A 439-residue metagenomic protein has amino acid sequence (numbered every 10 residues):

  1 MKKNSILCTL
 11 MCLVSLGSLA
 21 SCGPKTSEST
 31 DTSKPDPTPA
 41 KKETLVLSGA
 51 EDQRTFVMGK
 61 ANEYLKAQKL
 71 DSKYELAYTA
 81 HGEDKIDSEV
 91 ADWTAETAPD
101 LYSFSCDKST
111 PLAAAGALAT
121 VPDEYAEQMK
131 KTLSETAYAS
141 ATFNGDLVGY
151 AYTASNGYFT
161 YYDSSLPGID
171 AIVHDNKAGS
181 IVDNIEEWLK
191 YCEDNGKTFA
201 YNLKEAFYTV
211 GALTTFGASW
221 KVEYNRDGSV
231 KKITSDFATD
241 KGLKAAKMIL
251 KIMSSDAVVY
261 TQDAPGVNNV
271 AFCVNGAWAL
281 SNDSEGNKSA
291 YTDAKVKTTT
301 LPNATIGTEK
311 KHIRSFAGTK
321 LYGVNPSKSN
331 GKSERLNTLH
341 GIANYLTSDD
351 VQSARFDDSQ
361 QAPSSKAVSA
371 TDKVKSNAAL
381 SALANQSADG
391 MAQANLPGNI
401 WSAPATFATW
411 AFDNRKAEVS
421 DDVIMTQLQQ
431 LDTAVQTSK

Functional and structural regions predicted by a protein language model:
C8-T9, A20-T110, T433-K439: Conserved N-terminal structural module of periplasmic/extracytoplasmic solute-binding proteins
P39, S281, E285, K320-N399: Mature extracytoplasmic/periplasmic domains
A50, P111, M248-E334: Extracytoplasmic/periplasmic substrate-binding proteins
A91-D92, P99-D100, M129-P167, T308-S315 (+1 more regions): A structural signal for short loop-to-beta-strand junctions that line the ligand-binding cleft of periplasmic/secreted
S105-F159, D170, S180-E186, K295-L301: Hinge/lid segment of periplasmic solute-binding proteins
D146-Y152, Y158, N184-T234: Extracytoplasmic/periplasmic solute-binding protein
C192, Y224-Y260, L301: Glycine-centered hinge/linker elements that transmit conformational signals in sensory and ligand-binding systems
S353, K366, A384-K439: Conserved C-terminal helix/tail region of periplasmic/extracytoplasmic solute-binding proteins
